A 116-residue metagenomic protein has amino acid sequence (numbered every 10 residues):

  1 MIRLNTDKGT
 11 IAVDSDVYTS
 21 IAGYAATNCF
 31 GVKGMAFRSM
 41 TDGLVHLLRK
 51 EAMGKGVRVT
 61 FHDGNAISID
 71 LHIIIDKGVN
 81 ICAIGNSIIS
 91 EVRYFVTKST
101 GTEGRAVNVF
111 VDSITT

Functional and structural regions predicted by a protein language model:
M1-K77, N86, K98, T102-T116: Contiguous, often N-terminal, cationic amphipathic patches that form binding interfaces
